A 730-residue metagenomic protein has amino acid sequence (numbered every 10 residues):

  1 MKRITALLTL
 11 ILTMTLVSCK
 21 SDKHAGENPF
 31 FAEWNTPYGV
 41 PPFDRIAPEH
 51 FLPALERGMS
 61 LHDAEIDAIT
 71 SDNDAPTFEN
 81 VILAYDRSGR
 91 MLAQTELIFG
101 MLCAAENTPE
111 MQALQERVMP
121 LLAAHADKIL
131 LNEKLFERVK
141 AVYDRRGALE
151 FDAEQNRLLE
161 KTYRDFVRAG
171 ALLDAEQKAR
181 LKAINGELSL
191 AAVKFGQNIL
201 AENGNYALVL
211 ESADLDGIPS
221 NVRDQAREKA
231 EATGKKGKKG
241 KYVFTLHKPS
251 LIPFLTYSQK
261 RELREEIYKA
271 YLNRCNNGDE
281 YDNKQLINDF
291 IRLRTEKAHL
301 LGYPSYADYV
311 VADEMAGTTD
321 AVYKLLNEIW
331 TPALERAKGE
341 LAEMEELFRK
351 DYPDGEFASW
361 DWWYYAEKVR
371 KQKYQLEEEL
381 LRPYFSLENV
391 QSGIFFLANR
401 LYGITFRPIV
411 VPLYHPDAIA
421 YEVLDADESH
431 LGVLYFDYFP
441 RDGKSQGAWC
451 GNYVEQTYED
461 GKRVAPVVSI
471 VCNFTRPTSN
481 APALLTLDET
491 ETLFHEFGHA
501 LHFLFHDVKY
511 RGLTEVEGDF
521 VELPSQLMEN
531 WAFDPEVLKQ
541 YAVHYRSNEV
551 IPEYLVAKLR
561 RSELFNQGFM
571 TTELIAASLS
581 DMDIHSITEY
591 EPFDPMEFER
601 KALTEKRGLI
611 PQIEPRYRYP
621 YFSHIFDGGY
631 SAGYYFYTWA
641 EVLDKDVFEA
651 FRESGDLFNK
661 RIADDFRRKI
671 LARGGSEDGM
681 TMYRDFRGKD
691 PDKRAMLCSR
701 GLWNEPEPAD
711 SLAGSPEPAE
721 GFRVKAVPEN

Functional and structural regions predicted by a protein language model:
K2-T9: Sec-dependent signal peptide recognition, specifically the positively charged N-region followed immediately by
T15-S18: C-terminal motif of bacterial Sec signal peptides marking the signal peptidase cleavage site
K23-H50, R57, K241-Y242, Q372 (+11 more regions): C-terminal, non-catalytic "cap/extension" segments appended to globular domains
K23-V222, N730: N-terminal helix-rich structural modules
N35-H50, F99-V118, K140-A183, V243-Q285 (+6 more regions): Short His/Asp/Glu-rich catalytic/ion-coordination signatures at enzyme active sites or charged loops
E154, L158, Q197, A201-T245 (+7 more regions): Active-site-proximal, well-structured secondary-structure segments within enzyme catalytic domains
P304, G498-Y510: Catalytic Zn2+-binding segment of zinc metalloproteases
T475-F494: Short pre-active-site segment immediately N-terminal to the catalytic Zn-binding motif
